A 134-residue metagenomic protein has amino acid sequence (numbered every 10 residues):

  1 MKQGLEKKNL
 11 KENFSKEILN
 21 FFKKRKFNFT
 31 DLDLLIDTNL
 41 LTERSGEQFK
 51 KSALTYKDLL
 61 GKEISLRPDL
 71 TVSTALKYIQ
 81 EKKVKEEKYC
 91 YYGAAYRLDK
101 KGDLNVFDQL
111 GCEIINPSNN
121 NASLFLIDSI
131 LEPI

Functional and structural regions predicted by a protein language model:
M1-I134: TRNA-recognition modules of translation machinery and tRNA-sensing kinases, especially anticodon-binding
